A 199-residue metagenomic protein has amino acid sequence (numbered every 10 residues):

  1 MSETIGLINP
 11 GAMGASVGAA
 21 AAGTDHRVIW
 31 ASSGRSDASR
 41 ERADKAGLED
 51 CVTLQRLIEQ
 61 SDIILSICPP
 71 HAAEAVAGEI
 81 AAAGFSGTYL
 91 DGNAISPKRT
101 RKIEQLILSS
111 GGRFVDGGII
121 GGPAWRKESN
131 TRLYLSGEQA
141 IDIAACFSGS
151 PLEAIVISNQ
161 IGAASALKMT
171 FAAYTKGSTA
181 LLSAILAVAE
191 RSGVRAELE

Functional and structural regions predicted by a protein language model:
M1-E59, A83: NAD(P)+-binding Rossmann beta1-loop-alpha1 motif at the extreme N-terminus of oxidoreductases
E3, G87, T131: Nucleotide donor/acceptor-binding cores
V28, D50, R113-V115, A154 (+1 more regions): Hydrophobic beta-strand scaffold residues
L54-F114: Rossmann-fold NAD(P) dinucleotide-binding segment
I95-K176: Rossmann-fold dinucleotide-binding core
L167-E199: Helical "substrate-binding/catalytic lid" subdomain of Rossmann-like NAD(P)-dependent dehydrogenases/reductases
